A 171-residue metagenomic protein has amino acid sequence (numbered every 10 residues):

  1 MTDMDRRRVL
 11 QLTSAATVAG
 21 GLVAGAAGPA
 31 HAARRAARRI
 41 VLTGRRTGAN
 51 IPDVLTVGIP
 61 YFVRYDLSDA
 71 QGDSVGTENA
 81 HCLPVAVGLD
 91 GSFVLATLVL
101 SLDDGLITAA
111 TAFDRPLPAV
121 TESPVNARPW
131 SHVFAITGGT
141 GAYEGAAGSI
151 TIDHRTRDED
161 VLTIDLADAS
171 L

Functional and structural regions predicted by a protein language model:
D3-A16, G21-G25, A33-L171: Targeting-peptide/extracellular-domain and disordered-appendage signature
